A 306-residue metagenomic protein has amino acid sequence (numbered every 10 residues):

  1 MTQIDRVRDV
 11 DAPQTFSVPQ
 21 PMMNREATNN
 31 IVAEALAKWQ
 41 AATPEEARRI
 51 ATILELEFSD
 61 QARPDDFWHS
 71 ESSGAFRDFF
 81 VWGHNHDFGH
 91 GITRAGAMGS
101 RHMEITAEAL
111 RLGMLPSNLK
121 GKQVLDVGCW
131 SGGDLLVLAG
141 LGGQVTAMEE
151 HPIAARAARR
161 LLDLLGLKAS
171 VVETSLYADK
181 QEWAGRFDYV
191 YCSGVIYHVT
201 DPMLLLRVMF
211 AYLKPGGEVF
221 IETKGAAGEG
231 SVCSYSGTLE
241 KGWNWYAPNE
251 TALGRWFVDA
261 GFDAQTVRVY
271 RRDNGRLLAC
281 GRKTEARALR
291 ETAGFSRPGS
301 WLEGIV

Functional and structural regions predicted by a protein language model:
A97-K120: Conserved alpha-helix/loop element of class I SAM-dependent methyltransferases that forms part of the SAM/SAH-binding
K120-W130: Conserved class I S-adenosyl-L-methionine
G133-V137, L141-A169, E173, Y177: Class I SAM-dependent methyltransferase SAM/SAH-binding core
Y191: A conserved beta-strand element that flanks and buttresses the S-adenosyl-L-methionine
M203-E218: A short glycine-rich, Lys/Arg-flanked "PGG" loop and its adjoining helix->strand segment in the class I
K224-N244: Short, glycine-/aromatic-enriched active-site segment of Class I SAM-dependent methyltransferases
N244-G261: Short alpha-helix
A260-F262, T266-V306: Core SAM-dependent methyltransferase catalytic element
